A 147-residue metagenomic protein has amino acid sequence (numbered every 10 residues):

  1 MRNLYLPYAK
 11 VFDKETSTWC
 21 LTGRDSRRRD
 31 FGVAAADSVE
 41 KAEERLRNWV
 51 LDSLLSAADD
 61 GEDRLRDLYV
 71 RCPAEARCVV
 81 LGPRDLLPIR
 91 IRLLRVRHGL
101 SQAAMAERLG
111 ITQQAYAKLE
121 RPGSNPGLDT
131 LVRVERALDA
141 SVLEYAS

Functional and structural regions predicted by a protein language model:
R2-L86: N-terminal flexible/basic segments that precede or flank functional cores
E44, L93, E107, K118 (+1 more regions): DNA-binding alpha-helical recognition surfaces that contact promoter or target DNA
L86-L87, I111: Alpha-helix N-cap/N′ positions at the starts of helices
I89-R108, R133: Short basic helix-loop element that most often maps to the first helix and adjoining turn of HTH DNA-binding modules
G110-N125: Recognition helix of helix-turn-helix/homeodomain-like DNA-binding domains that insert into the DNA major groove
D129-S147: DNA major-groove recognition helix of helix-turn-helix/homeodomain DNA-binding modules
